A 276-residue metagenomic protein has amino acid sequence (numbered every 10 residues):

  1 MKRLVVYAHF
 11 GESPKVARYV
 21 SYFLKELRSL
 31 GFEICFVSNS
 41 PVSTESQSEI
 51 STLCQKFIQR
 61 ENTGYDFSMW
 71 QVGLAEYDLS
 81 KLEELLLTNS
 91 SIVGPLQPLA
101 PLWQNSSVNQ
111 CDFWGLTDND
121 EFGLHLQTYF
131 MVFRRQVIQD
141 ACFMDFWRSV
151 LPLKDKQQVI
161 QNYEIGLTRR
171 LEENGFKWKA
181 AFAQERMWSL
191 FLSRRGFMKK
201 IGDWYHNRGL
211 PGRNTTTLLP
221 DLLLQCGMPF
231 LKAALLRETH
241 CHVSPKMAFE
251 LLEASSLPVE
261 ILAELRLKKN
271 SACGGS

Functional and structural regions predicted by a protein language model:
M1-S276: ER/Golgi luminal nucleotide-sugar-dependent glycosyltransferases, focusing on the catalytic module
